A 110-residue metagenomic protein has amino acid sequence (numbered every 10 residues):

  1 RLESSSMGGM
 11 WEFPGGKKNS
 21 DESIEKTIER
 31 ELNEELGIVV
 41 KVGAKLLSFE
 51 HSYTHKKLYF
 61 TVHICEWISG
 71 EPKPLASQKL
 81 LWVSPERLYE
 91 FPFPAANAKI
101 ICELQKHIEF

Functional and structural regions predicted by a protein language model:
R1-E12, V40-K41: N-terminal strand-loop-strand
S5, N19-S23, A95: Residues at secondary-structure transition points
E12, K57, L81-W82: Short aromatic/basic micro-patch
F13-K45, S84: The catalytic Nudix box helix
N33, G37-E71: Active-site segment of metal-dependent pyrophosphate-handling enzymes, primarily the Nudix hydrolase catalytic core
I64-L104: NUDIX/MutT-family hydrolases
Q105-F110: Generic C-terminal helix-cap and adjacent flexible tail
